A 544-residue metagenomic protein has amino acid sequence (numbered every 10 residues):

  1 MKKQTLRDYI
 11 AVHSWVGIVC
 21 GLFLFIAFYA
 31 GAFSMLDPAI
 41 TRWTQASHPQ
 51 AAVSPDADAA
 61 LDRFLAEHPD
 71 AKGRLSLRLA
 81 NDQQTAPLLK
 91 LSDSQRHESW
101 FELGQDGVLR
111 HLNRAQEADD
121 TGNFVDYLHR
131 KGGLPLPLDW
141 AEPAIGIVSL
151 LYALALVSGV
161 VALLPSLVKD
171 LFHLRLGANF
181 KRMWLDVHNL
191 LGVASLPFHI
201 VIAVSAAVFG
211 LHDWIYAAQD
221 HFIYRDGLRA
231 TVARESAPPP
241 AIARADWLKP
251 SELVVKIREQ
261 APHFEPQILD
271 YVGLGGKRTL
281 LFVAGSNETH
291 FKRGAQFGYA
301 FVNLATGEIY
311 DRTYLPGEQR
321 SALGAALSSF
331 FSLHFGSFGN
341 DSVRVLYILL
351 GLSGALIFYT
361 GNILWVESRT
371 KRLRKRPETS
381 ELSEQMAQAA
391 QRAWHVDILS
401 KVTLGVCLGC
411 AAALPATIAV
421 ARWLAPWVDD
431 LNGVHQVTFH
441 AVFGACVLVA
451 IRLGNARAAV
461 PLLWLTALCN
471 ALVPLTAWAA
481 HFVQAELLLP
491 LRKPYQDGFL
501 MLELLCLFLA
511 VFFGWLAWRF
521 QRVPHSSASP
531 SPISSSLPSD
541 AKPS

Functional and structural regions predicted by a protein language model:
M1-I40, D139-D226: Internal alpha-helical transmembrane segments
K2-Q4, D8-A11, G146-V193, I348-V406 (+2 more regions): Juxtamembrane interface at the cytosolic side of transmembrane helices
I26-Y29, F33-L134: Juxtamembrane extramembrane loops of integral membrane proteins
F33-R78, Y224-L281, N287-R293, E308-R312 (+1 more regions): Membrane-proximal low-complexity regions enriched in glycine and acidic/polar residues
S92-G132, V157, H290-F331, L356-V366: Extended, hydrophilic extramembrane loops/domains of integral membrane proteins
R229-L248, T438-T466: Alpha-helical transmembrane segments and their immediate juxtamembrane interface regions
V406-A419, D430-A450, L465-V473: Generic alpha-helical transmembrane segments
G444-S544: Generic detector of multi-pass transmembrane helix bundles and their immediately adjacent loops in polytopic membrane
